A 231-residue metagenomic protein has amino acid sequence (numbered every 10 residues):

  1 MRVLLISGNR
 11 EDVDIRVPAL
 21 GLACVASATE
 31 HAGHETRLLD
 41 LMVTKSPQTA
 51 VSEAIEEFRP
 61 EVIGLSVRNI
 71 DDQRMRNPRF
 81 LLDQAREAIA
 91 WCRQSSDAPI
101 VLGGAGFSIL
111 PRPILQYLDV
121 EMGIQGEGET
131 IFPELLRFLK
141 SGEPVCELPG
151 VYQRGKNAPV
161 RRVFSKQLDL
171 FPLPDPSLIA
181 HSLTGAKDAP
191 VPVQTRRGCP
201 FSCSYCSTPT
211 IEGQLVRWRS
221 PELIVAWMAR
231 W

Functional and structural regions predicted by a protein language model:
R2, P18, A28, A32-F164: Glycine-rich beta-alpha loop elements in corrinoid/cobalamin-binding modules across cobalamin-dependent enzymes
L4, N9-E11, M42, N77 (+2 more regions): N-terminal [4Fe-4S]-dependent radical SAM core
G8-N9, A105-G106, T208: Short, well-ordered beta-to-alpha junction loops that form the rim of enzyme active sites and present histidine/acidic
E11-L22: Glycine- and acidic-residue-enriched helix-capping/strand-helix junction motifs
E11-V13, E61-L81, P190, T210-W227 (+1 more regions): Core AdoMet radical
A23, S27, A90, R112 (+2 more regions): Active-site phosphate/pyrophosphate- and oxyanion-stabilizing loops and adjacent acidic/basic residues in soluble
F171-W231: Radical SAM [4Fe-4S] cluster-binding motif and immediate context
